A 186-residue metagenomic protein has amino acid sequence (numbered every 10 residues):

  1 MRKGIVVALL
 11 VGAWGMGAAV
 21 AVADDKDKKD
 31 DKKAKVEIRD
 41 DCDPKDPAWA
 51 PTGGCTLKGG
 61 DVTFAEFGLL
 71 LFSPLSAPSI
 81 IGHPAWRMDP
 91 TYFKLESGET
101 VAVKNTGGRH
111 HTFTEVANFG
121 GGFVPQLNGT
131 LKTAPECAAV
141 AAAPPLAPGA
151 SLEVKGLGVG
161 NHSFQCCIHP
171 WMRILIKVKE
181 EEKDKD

Functional and structural regions predicted by a protein language model:
M1-G4: Positively charged n-region of N-terminal signal peptides that target proteins for export
V7-G17: Bacterial N-terminal signal peptides
A18-D24: Signal peptide processing junction and immediate N-terminal pro/mature segment of secreted/exported proteins
D24-T52, G59-F64, R87, G108-H110 (+1 more regions): Extracellular/periplasmic metallocenter environments
L57-A102: N-terminal edge beta-strand
L95-G98, K132-P135, A147-G149: Solvent-exposed, conformationally flexible loop/turn segments
R109-N118: Short, Lys/Arg- and Gly-enriched loop/turn segments at beta-strand edges
F119-P145: Exoplasmic/lumenal beta-rich domain surfaces
